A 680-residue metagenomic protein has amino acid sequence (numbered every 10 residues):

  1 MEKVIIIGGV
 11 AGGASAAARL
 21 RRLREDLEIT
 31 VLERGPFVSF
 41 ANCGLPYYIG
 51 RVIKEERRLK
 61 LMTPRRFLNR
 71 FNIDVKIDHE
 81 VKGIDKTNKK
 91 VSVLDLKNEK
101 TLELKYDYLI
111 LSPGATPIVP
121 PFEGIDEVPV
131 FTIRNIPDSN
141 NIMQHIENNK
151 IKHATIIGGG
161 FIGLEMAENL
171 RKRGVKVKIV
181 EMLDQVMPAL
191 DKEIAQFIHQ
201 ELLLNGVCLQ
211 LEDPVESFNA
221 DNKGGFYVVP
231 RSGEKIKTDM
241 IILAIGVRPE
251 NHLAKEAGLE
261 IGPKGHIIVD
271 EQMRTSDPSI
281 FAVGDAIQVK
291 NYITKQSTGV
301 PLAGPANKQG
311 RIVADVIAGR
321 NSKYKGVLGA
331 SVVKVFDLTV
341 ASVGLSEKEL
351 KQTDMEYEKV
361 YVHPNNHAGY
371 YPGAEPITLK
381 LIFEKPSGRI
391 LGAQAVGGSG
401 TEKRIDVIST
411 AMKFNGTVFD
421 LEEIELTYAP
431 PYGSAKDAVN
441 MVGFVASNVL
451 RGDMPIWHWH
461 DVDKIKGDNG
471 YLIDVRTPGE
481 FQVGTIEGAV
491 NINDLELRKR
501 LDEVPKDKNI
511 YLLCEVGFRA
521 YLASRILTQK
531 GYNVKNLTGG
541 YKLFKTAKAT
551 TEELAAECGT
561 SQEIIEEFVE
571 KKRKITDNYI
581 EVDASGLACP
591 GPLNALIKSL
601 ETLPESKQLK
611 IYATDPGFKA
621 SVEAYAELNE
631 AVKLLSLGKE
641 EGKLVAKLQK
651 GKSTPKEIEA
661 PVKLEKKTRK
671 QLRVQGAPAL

Functional and structural regions predicted by a protein language model:
E2-D78, I118, A167-L190, A330 (+5 more regions): Beta1-alpha1 glycine-rich phosphate/pyrophosphate-binding loop at the start of Rossmann-like nucleotide-binding domains
E2-K3, G8, A286-S399, P430-S434 (+2 more regions): Mid-to-C-terminal Rossmann-like scaffold of FAD/NAD(P)H-dependent oxidoreductases
G13, G163-L164, A520: N-terminal Rossmann-fold NAD(P) dinucleotide-binding loop
D26-E28, R70, K76-K97, L104 (+1 more regions): A Rossmann-like FAD-binding core segment of flavoenzymes
K60, H153-T155, F161-N219, P301-A306 (+3 more regions): Rossmann-like dinucleotide-binding cores of NAD(P)H-dependent redox enzymes
L111-R173, C208-L209, V269-E271, V490-D494 (+1 more regions): Glycine-rich dinucleotide-binding loop and its adjacent helix/turn
D126-K150, Y227-V229, E234-I312, V407 (+1 more regions): FAD-site-proximal beta/loop scaffold in flavoenzymes
F419-P430, S434-H460, I465-Y471, P478-N509 (+3 more regions): Rhodanese-like catalytic fold shared by cysteine-dependent sulfurtransferases and DSP/PTP-type phosphatases
